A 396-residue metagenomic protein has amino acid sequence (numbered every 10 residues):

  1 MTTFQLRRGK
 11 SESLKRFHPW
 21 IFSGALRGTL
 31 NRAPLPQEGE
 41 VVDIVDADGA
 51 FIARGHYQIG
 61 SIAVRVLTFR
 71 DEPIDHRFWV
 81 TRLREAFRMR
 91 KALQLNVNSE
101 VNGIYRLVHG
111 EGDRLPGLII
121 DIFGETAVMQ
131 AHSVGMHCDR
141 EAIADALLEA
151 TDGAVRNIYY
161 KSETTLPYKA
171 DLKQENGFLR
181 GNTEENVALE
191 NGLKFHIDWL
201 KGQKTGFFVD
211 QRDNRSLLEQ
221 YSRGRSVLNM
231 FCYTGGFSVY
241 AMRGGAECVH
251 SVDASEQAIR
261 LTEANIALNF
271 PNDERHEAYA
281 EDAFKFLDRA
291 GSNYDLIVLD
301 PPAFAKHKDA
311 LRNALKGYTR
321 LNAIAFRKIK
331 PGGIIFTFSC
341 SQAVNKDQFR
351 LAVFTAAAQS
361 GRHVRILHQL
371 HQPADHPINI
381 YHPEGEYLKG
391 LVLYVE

Functional and structural regions predicted by a protein language model:
M1-I122: Non-catalytic accessory regions of SAM-dependent methyltransferases
V108-D121, H137-F208, S216: Non-catalytic substrate-recognition/targeting regions of SAM-dependent transferases
G224-Y233: Conserved class I S-adenosyl-L-methionine
T234-E247: Conserved SAM-binding loop of SAM-dependent methyltransferases across substrates and taxa, primarily the Class I
C248-D253: Conserved SAM-binding motif I beta-strand of class I
Q257-V298: S-adenosyl-L-methionine
Y294-I324: Mobile active-site "lid"/loop adjacent to the S-adenosyl-L-methionine
I334-E396: C-terminal catalytic and target-recognition region of SAM-dependent MTase-like enzymes, primarily methyltransferases
